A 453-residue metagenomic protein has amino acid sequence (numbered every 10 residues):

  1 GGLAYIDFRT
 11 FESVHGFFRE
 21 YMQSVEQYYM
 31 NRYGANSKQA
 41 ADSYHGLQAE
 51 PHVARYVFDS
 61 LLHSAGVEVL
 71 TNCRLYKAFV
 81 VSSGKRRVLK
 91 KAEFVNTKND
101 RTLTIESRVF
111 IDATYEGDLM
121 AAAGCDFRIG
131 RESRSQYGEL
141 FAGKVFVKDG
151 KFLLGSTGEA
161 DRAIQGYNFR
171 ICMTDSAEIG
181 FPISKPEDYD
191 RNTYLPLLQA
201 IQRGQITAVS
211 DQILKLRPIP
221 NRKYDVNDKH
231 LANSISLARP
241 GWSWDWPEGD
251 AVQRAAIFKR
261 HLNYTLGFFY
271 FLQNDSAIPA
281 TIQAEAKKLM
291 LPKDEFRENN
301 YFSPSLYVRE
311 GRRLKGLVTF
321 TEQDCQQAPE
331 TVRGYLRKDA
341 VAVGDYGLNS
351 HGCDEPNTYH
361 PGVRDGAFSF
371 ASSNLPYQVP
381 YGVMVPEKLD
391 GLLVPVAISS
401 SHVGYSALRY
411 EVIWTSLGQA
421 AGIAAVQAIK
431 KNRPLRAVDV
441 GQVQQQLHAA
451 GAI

Functional and structural regions predicted by a protein language model:
G1-V81, R87, R128, Y137-G138 (+1 more regions): Conserved N-terminal/central alpha/beta ligand/cofactor-binding core
Y29, G84-L89, T97-V109, A113-I453: Flavin (FAD/FMN)-binding glycine-rich loop and adjacent Rossmann-like elements that form
